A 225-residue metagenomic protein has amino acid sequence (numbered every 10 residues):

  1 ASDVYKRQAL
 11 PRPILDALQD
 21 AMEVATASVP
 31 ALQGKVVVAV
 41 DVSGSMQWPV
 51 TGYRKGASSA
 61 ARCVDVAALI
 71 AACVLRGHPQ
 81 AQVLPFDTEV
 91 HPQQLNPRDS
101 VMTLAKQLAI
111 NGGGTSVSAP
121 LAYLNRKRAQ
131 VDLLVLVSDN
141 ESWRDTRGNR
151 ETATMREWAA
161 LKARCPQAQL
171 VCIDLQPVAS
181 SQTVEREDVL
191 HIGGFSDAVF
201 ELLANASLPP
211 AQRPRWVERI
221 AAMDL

Functional and structural regions predicted by a protein language model:
A1-Y5: Short, small-residue-biased leader/transition segments that mark boundaries at the very start of proteins
P11-A31: Positively charged, low-complexity intrinsically disordered leader regions
E23-S28, I70-C73, P120-N125, E157-L161: Generic recognition of flexible, low-complexity loop/linker segments
A25-D99, D132-V137: Von Willebrand factor
S45-M46, E141-D145, V178-A179: Short acidic, S/G/P-rich loop/turn micro-motifs used as interaction or catalytic elements
D65, T115, G148-A159: Well-ordered, non-membrane alpha-helical segments in soluble/globular domains
T88-L136, E141-W143, R147-N149: Von Willebrand factor
T152-L225: Von Willebrand factor type A / integrin I
